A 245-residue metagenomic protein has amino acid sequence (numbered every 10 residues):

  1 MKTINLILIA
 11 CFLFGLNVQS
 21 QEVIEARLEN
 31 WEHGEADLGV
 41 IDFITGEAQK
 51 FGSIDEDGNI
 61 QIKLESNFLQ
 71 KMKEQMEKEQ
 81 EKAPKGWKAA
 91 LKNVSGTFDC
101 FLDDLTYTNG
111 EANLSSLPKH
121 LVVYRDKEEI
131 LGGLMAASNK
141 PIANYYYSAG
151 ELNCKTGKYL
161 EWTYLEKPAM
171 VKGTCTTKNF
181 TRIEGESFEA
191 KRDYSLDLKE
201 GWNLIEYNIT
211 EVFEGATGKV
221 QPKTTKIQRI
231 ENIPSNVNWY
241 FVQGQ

Functional and structural regions predicted by a protein language model:
M1-E22: Bacterial Sec-dependent N-terminal signal peptides
V18-R27, G244-Q245: Sec-dependent signal peptide cleavage junction
V23-E47: Short, ordered, surface-exposed loop/turn motifs in non-cytosolic proteins
I24-A26, G52-F68: Glycine-centered loop-to-beta-strand initiation motif
S66-T181: Long, low-complexity intrinsically disordered regions in eukaryotic proteins
T177-D197, Y207: Short acidic, Pro/Gly- and aromatic-enriched capping/linker segments at domain boundaries
I230-Q245: Short, low-complexity, Pro/Ser/Thr/Gly-rich segments in the mature regions of secreted, periplasmic
